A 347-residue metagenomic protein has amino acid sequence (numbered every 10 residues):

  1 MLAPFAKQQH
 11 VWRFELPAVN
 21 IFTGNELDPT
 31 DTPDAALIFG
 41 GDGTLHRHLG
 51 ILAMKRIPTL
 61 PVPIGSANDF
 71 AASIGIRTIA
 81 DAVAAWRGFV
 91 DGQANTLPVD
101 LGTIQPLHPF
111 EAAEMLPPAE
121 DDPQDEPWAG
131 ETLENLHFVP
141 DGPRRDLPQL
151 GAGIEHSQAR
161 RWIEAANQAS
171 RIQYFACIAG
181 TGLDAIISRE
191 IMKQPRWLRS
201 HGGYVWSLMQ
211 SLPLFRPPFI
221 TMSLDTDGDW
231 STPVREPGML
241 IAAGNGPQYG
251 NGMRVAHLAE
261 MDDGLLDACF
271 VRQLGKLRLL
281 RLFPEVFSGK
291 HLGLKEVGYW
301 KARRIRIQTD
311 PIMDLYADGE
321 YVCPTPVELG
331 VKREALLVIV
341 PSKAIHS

Functional and structural regions predicted by a protein language model:
A3-F5, R13-E15, F22-G24, A53-L60 (+1 more regions): Catalytic core of DAGKc-family lipid kinases
F14-K55: N-terminal small/polar loop signature for handling phosphorylated ligands or for N-terminal nucleophile
F39-G41, V62-S66, N245: Glycine-rich beta-strand-to-loop/alpha-helix junction loops that act as flexible
G40, V62, A179, V271-R272: Small/polar loops that bind or transfer phosphate-bearing groups
R47-L49, A71-A72, G252-M253, L280 (+1 more regions): Short glycine-/acidic-enriched loop or helix-start segments at secondary-structure transitions that form or flank
G180, D184, L240-L258, Y321: Glycine-rich phosphate/pyrophosphate-binding beta-alpha loops
L224-R235, R254-S347: ATP/nucleoside-binding phosphotransfer catalytic cores, i.e., glycine-rich phosphate-binding loops
